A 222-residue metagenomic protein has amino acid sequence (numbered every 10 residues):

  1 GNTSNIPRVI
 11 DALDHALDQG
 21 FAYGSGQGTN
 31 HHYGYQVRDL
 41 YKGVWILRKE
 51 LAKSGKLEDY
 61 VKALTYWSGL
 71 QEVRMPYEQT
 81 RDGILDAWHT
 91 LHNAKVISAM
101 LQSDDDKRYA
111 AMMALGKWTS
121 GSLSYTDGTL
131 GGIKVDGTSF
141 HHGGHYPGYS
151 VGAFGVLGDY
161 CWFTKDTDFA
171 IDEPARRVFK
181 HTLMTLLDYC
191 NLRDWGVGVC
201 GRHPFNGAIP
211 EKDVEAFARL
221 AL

Functional and structural regions predicted by a protein language model:
G1-E215: Aromatic-lined, polymer-binding surfaces characteristic of secreted/periplasmic polysaccharide-degrading enzymes
A218-L222: N-terminal leader/propeptide and maturation segments of large enzyme subunits in energy/redox metabolism and hydrolases
